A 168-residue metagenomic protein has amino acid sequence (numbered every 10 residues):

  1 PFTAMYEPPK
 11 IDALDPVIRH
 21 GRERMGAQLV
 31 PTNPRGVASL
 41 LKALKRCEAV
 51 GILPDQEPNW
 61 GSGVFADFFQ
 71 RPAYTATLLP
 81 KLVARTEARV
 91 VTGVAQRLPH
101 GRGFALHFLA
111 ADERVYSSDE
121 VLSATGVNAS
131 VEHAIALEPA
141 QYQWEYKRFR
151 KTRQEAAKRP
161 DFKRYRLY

Functional and structural regions predicted by a protein language model:
P1-E48, N59: Conserved nucleotide-cofactor-binding alpha/beta core module
P34-Y168: Non-catalytic C-terminal accessory region of glycerolipid acyltransferases and related lyso-lipid remodeling enzymes
